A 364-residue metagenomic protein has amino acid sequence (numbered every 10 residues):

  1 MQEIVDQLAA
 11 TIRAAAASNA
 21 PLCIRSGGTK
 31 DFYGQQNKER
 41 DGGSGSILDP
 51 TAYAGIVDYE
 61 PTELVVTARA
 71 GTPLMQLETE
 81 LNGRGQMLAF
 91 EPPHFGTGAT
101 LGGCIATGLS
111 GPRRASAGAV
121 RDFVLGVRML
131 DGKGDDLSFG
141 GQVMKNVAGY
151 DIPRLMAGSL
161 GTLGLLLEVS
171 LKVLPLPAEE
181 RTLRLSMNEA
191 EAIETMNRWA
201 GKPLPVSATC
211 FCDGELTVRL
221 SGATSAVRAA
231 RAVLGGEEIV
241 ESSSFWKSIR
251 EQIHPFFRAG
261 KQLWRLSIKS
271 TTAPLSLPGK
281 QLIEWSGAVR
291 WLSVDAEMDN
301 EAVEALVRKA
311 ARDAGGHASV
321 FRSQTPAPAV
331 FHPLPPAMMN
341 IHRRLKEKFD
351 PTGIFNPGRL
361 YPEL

Functional and structural regions predicted by a protein language model:
M1-L22, P50-G96, L109-G141, P177-L185: N-terminal glycine-rich flavin-associated loop
E3, E39-G43, T51, G96 (+1 more regions): Conserved glycine-rich FAD pyrophosphate-binding loop
I24-T29: Glycine-rich beta-strand-to-loop/alpha-helix junction loops that act as flexible
F32-A54, E80-N82: Glycine-rich loop at the start of a catalytic domain that most often binds anionic cofactors/ligands
V65-A68, R181-S186, G214-V233, Q262-I268 (+2 more regions): Short cationic amphipathic helices and targeting signals
M75-L77, A190-T195, S225-A232, T271-P278 (+1 more regions): Short, conserved charged micro-motifs
T97-C212, L216: FAD-binding subdomain of flavoenzyme oxidoreductases
S207-Q262: Oxyanion-binding "anion nests"
